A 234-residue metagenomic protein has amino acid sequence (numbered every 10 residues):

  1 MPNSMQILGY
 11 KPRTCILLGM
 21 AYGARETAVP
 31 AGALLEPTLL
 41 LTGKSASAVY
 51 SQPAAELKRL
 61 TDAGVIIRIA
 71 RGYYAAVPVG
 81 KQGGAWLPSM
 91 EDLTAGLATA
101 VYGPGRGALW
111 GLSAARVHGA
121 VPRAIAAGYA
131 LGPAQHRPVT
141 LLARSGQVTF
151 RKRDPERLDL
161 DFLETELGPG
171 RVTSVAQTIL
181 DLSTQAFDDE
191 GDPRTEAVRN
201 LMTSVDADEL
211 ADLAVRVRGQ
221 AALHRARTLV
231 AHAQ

Functional and structural regions predicted by a protein language model:
I7, K11-P12, L17-M20, A127 (+1 more regions): Hydrophobic alpha-helical interaction segments
Y10, L35-K44, A54-F162: Short gly/ser-rich loop at a beta-strand->alpha-helix junction or flexible surface loop bordering the NTP-binding
L17, A21-S45: Short amphipathic alpha-helical interface segments
P30, E56, S89-L97, S113 (+4 more regions): Exposed alpha-helical structural elements
V49-Y50: Core residues of bacterial helix-turn-helix
